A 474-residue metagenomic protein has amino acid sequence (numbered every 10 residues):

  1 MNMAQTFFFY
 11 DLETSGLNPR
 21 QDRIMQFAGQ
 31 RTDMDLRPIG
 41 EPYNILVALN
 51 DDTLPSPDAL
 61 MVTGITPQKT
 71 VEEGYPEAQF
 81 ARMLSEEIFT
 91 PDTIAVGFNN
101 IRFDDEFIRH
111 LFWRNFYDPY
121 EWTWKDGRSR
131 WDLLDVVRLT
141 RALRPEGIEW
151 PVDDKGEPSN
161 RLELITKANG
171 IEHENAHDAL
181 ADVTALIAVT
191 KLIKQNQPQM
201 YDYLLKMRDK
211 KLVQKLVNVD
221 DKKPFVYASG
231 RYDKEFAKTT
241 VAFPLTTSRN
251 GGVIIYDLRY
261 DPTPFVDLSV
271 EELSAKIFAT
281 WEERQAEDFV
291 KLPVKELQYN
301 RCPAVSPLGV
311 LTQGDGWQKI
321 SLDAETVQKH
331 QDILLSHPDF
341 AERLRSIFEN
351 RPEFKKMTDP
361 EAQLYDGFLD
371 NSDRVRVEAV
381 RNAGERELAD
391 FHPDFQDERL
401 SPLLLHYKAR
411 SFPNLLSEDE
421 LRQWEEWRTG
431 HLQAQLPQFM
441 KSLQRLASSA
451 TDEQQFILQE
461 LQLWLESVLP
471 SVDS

Functional and structural regions predicted by a protein language model:
M1-F7: N-terminal accessory regions of nucleic-acid-interacting proteins
F9-D11, D257: Short hydrophobic beta-strand that contains or immediately precedes a catalytic carboxylate
E13-R20: Short acidic, Gly/Ser-rich segments with clustered Asp/Glu that frequently serve as metal-coordination loops in enzyme
D22-F27, R31-I65, E87-P198, L204-M207 (+2 more regions): Metal-dependent phosphoesterase core characteristic of DEDDh/y 3'-5' exonuclease domains
T63-M83: Metal-dependent phosphoesterase signature
Q195, K206-A286: Acidic catalytic cores of enzymes that act on phosphate-bearing nucleotides/polynucleotides
T247-R422, E426: Long, charge-rich C-terminal accessory regions
E420-S474: C-terminal non-catalytic accessory extensions
